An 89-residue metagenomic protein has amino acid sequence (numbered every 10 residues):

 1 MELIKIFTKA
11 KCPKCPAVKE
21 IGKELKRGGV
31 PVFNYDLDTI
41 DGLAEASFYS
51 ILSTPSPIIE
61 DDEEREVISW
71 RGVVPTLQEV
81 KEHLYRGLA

Functional and structural regions predicted by a protein language model:
M1-G28: Local sequence-structure signature of Cys/Sec-based thiol-disulfide redox active-site neighborhoods
A10, D36-D38, P55: Residues at the C-termini of beta-strands that transition into short coil/loop
P13, I40-D41, P75: Short alpha-helical
V30, T54-S56, V74: Hydrophobic alpha-helix-in-membranes signature
V30-L43: Thiol-based oxidoreductase modules, predominantly thioredoxin-like and allied folds used for disulfide exchange
Y49-I59: Structural micro-motif
I59-A89: Non-catalytic, surface beta->alpha helical segment in thiol-disulfide oxidoreductase systems
